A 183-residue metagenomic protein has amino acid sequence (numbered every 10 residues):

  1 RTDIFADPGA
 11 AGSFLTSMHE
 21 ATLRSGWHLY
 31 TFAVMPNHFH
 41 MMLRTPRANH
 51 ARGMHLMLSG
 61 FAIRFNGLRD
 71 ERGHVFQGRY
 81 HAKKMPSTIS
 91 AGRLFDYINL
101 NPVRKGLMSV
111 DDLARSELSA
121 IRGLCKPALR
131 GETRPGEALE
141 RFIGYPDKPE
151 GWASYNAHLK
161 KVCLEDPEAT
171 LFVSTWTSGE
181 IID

Functional and structural regions predicted by a protein language model:
R1-M35, R44-D183: Short Pro-Cys-Gly-centered "Cys-loop" motif that presents a nucleophilic cysteine in a tight turn
H40-M42: N-terminal functional module of multi-domain proteins
